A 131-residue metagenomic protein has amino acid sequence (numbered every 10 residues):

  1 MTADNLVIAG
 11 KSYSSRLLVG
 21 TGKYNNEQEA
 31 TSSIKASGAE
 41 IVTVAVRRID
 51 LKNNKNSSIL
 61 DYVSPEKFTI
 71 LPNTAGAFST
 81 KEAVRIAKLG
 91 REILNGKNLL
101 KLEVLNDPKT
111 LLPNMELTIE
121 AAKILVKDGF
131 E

Functional and structural regions predicted by a protein language model:
A3-I8, K23-I41, N54-T69, F78-E131: Alpha/beta enzyme core
S15-L18, G129-E131: Short active-site oxyanion
V19, N73, L100: Conserved, mostly hydrophobic/aromatic
T21-G22, V46: Glycine-rich, N-terminal phosphate-binding loop of Rossmann-like dinucleotide-binding domains
I41-R48: A short beta-strand-loop structural module common to alpha/beta enzyme folds
V46, T74, V104: Short secondary-structure boundary segments
I49-N53: Acidic-and-aromatic substrate-binding clefts and catalytic sites of carbohydrate-active enzymes
